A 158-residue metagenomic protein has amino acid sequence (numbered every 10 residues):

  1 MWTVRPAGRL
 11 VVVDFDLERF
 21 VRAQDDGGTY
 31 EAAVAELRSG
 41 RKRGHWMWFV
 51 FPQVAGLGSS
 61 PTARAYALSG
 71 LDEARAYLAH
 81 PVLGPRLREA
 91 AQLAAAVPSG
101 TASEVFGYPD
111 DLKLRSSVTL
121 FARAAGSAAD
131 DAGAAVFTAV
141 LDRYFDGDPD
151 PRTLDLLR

Functional and structural regions predicted by a protein language model:
W2-E31: Extreme N-terminal tail/first-helix region
V12, R64-R86, D148-P151: C-terminal end-helix/capping segment
D14, R19-V21, S117, F121 (+2 more regions): N-terminal targeting/disorder module
R22-E36, A95-A102: Short amphipathic alpha-helical segments and their helix-coil junctions
E36-L71: Hydrophobic/aromatic-rich, well-ordered segments within soluble, folded domains that form packed cores
G56-T62, R123-V136: Short helix-capping/linker segments at secondary-structure and domain boundaries
A76-A125: Mid-chain, well-packed structural core segment of small domains
S127-R158: Charged phosphate-binding loop/patch that engages nucleotide di/tri-phosphates or the phosphate backbone of nucleic
